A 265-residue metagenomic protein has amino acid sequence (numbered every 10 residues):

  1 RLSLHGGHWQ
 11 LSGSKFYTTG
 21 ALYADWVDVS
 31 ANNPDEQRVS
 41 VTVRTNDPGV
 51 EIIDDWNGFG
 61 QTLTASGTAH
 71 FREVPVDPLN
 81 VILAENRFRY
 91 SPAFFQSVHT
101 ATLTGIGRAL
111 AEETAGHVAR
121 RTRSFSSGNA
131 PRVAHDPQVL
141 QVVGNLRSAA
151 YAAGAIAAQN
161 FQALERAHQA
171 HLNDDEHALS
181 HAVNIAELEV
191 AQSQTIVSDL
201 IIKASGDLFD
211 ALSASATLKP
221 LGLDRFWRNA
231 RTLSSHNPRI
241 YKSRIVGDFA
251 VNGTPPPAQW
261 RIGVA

Functional and structural regions predicted by a protein language model:
R1-L22: Glycine-rich flavin
Y17-A21, F95-V98, L233: Glycine-rich phosphate/pyrophosphate-binding beta-alpha loops
Y17-E51: A short core secondary-structure module
G58-G154: Glycine-rich beta->alpha junctions and the first turn(s) of the following alpha-helix
I106, E113, N145, A149-A152 (+4 more regions): Charged, amphipathic alpha-helical oligomerization/scaffolding segments
E112, G116-A119, A155-A158, Q162 (+4 more regions): Charged/polar positions within long, soluble alpha-helices
A152-I196, G206-A214: C-terminal helix-coil-helix/basic helical segment that borders enzyme active sites and/or dimer interfaces and provides
D210-A265: Glycine-rich phosphate/cofactor-binding loops in nucleotide/flavin-utilizing enzymes
